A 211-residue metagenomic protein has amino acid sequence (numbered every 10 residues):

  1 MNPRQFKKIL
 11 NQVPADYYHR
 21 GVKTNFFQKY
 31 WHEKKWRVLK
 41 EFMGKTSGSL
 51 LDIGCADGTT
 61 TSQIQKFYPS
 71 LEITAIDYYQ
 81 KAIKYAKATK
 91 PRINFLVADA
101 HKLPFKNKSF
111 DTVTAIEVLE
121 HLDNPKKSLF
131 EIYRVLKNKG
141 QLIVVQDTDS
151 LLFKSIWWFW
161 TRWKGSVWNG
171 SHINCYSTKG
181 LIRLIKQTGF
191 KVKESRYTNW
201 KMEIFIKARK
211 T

Functional and structural regions predicted by a protein language model:
M1-H101, L129, Q146, W168-L184 (+1 more regions): Conserved N-terminal segment of class I S-adenosyl-L-methionine
G44, D123, K137: Short conserved AdoMet
S47, F110-D111: Local beta-strand N-terminus motif with an aromatic residue
K102-N107: Short conserved loop adjoining the S-adenosyl-L-methionine
T114: A conserved beta-strand element that flanks and buttresses the S-adenosyl-L-methionine
E117-H121: Short catalytic micro-motifs in class I SAM-dependent methyltransferases
K126-N138: A short glycine-rich, Lys/Arg-flanked "PGG" loop and its adjoining helix->strand segment in the class I
I143-K164: Conserved class I S-adenosyl-L-methionine
